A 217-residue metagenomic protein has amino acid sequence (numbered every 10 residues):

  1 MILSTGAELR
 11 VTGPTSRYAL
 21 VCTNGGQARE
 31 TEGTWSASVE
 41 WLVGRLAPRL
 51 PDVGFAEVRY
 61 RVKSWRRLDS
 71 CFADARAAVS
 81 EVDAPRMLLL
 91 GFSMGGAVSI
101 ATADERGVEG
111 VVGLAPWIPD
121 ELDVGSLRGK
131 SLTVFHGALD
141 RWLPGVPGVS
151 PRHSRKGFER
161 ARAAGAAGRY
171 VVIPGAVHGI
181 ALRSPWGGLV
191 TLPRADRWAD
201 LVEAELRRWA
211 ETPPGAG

Functional and structural regions predicted by a protein language model:
I2-D52: Short, surface-exposed "cap/lid" segments of acyl-processing enzymes
R29-T34, V53-S70, L182: Cap/lid segment of the alpha/beta-hydrolase catalytic domain
T34-R45, R141-G168: Active-site-adjacent alpha-helix of alpha/beta-hydrolase-fold enzymes
S64-D83, W198: Alpha/beta-hydrolase active-site loop
L90-S99: Gly/Ala-rich beta-loop-alpha elbow adjacent to hydrolase catalytic centers
G107-I118: A conserved short beta-strand
R128, T133-D140: Short beta-strand/loop motif that positions the catalytic acidic residue of the alpha/beta-hydrolase fold
R162-G217: C-terminal catalytic histidine-bearing segment of alpha/beta-hydrolase fold enzymes
